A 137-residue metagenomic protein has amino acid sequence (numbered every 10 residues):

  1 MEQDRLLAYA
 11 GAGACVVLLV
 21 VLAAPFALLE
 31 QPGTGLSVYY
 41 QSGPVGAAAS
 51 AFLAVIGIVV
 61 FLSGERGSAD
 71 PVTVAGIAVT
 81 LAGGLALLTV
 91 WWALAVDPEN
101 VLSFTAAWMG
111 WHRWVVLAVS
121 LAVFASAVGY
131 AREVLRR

Functional and structural regions predicted by a protein language model:
M1-V16, R66-G84, Y130-R137: Haloarchaeal acidic low-complexity proteome signature biased toward cell-envelope/secretome components but also
L7, L28-I56, A107-V116: Transmembrane alpha-helix entry/boundary detector in multi-pass membrane proteins
A8-G11, P98-R137: Alpha-helical membrane-associated segments of multi-pass integral membrane proteins
A10, V17-L18, L53, G57-V60 (+2 more regions): Hydrophobic residues within membrane-embedded alpha-helical segments of Major Facilitator Superfamily
V16-L29: Alpha-helical transmembrane segments of multi-pass membrane proteins
P25, G67, A93-V96: Residue-level detector of alpha-helical segments with a strong bias toward transmembrane helices and their helix-loop
A48-G64, A78-V79: Hydrophobic alpha-helical transmembrane segments
A78-L102: C-terminal halves and exits of single transmembrane alpha-helices
